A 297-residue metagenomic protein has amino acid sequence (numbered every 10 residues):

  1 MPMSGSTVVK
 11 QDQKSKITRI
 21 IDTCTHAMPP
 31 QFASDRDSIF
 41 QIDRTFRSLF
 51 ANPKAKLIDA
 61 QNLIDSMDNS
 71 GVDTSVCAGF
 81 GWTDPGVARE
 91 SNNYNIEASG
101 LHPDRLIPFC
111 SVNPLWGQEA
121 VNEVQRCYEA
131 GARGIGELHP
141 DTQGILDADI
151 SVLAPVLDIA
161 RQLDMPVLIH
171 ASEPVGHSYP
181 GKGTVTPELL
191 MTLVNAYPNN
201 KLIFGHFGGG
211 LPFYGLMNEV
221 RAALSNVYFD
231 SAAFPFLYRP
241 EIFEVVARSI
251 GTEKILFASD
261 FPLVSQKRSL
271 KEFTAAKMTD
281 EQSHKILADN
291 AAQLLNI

Functional and structural regions predicted by a protein language model:
M1-H26, P30-T74, Q125, S249-L256 (+1 more regions): Mid-to-C-terminal alpha-helical segments outside catalytic/metal-binding sites
C24, M67, S75, N95 (+9 more regions): Divalent metal-coordination and catalytic microenvironments
C24-H26, H102, H170, H206: Histidine-centered active-site/metal-ligand motif
Q31-R36, R89, V121-E123, Y179-K182 (+3 more regions): Short aromatic-enriched loop/helix-cap "lid" or pocket-rim segments at secondary-structure transitions that line
I39-F40, N93-N95, Q125-C127, L153-A154 (+4 more regions): Short, hinge-like loop/turn segments at secondary-structure boundaries
I58-I64, S91-I96, A120-N122, T186-L190 (+2 more regions): Alpha-helical scaffolding within the catalytic cores of extracellular/periplasmic polymer-degrading hydrolases
D73-T74, W82-V175, Y179, L237: Active-site gating/metal-coordination segments in enzymes
A132-G134, H139, D147-L256: Catalytic pocket-lining loop regions of alpha/beta-barrel enzymes, especially the amidohydrolase/enolase/GH5 lineages
